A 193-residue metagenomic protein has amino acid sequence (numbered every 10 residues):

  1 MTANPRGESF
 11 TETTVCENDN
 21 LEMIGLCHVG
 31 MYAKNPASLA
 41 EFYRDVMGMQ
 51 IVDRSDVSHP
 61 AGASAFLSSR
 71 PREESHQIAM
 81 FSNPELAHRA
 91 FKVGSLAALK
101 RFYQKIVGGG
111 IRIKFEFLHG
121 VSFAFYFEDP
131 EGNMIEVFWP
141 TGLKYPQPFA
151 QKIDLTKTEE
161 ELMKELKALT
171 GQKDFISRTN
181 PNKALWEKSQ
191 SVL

Functional and structural regions predicted by a protein language model:
M1-N20, Q104, G109-L193: Vicinal oxygen chelate
N4, E22, L26, P36-A37 (+4 more regions): Generic detection of intrinsically disordered/low-complexity segments and helix-coil linkers/edges
R6-G7, V15, Q50-A87, V93 (+2 more regions): Conserved short beta-strand elements that form part of the metal-binding/catalytic scaffold of enzyme active sites
E12-E17, E22, N35, S64-F66 (+3 more regions): Residue-level detector of functional hotspots within protein domains
N20-I24, G30-E74, S191-V192: Core segments of cupin and vicinal oxygen chelate
L26-K34, M80-V107, F123-N133: Vicinal oxygen chelate
S75, A97-L99, Y145: Residue-level signal for secondary-structure boundary sites
